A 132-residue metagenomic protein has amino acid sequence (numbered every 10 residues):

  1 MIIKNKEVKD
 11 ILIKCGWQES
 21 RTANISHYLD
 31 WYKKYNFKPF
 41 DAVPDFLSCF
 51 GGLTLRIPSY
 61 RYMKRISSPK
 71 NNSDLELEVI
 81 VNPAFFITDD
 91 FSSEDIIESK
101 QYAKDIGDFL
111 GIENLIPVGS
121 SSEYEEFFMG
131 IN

Functional and structural regions predicted by a protein language model:
M1-E125: A surface-exposed partner-binding patch
E126-N132: Segments surrounding the PLD/"HKD" phosphodiesterase catalytic module and close analogs
